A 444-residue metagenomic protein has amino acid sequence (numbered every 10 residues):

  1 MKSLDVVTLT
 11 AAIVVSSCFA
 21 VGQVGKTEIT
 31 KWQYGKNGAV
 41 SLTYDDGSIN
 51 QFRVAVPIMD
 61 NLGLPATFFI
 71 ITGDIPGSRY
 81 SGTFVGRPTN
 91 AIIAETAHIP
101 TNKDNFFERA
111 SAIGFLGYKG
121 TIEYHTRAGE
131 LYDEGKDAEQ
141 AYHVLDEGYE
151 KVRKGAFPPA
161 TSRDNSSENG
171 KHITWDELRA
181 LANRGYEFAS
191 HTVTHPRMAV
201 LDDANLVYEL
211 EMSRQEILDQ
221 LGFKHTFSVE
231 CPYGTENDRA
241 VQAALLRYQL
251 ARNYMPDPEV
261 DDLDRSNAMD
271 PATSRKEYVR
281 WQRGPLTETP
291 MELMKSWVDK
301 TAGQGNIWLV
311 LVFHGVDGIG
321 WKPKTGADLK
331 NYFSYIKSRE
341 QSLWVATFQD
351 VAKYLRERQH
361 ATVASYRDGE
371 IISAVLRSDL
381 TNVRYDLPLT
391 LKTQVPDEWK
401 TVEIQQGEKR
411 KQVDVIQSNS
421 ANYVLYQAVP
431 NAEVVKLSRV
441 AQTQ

Functional and structural regions predicted by a protein language model:
M1, C18-E28, Q444: Basic/polar N-terminal segments that are highly enriched at the extreme N-terminus, encompassing both cleavable
M1-L9: Bacterial N-terminal signal peptides that target proteins for export
L4, S17-C18, L42: Compositionally biased regions
T8-C18: Bacterial N-terminal signal peptides
Q23-S228, Y233-Y278, L286-V310, W321-A441: Catalytic alpha-helical scaffold of carbohydrate-active enzymes acting on polysaccharides/glycoconjugates
G318: C-terminal anion-handling pockets and recognition modules
